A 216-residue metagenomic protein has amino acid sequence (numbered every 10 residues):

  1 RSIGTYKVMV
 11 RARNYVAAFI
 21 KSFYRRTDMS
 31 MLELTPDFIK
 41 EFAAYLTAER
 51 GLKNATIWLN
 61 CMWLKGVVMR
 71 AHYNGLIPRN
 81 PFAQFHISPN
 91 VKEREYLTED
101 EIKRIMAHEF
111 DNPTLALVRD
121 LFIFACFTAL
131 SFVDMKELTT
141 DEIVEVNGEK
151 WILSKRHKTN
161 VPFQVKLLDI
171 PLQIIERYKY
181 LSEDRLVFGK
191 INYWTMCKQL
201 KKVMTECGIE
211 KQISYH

Functional and structural regions predicted by a protein language model:
G4, A12-S22, M29, D37-I39 (+2 more regions): N-terminal DNA-binding recognition helix of tyrosine site-specific recombinases/integrases
G4-K7, I20-A44, N90, G189 (+1 more regions): A Lys/Arg-rich helix-loop hairpin that forms a DNA/phosphate-binding surface
T5, M9-A12, T35, T56 (+6 more regions): Hydrophobic (often cysteine-bearing) scaffold residues that line and stabilize catalytic clefts of nucleotide/cofactor
T47, H72, A125-C126, M204-T205: Alpha-helix C-terminal capping/helix-coil junction sites
N54-M62, Y73, I77-F132, L181: Basic, Lys/Arg- and aromatic-enriched nucleic-acid-binding interface segment
H86, K92-E95, E99-E101, T128 (+1 more regions): Conserved tyrosine-mediated DNA breakage-rejoining catalytic core shared by Y-recombinases
D111-N112, K179-L186, K190, C197-H216: Short, basic (Lys/Arg/His-rich) helix/loop patches that form interaction surfaces in the mid-to-C-terminal regions
D134-E137, Q212-S214: Active-site-proximal segment of tyrosine recombinases
